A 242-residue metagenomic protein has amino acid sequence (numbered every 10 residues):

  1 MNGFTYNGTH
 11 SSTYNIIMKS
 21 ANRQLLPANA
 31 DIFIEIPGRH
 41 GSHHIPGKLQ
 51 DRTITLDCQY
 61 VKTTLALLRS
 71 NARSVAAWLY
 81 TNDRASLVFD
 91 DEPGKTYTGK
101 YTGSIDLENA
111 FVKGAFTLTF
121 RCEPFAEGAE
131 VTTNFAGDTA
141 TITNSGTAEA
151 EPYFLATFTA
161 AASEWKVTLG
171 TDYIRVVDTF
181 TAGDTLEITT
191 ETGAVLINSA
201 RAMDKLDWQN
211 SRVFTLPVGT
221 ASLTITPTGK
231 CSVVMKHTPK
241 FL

Functional and structural regions predicted by a protein language model:
M1-T53, P93-D106: Solvent-exposed edge beta-strands and adjacent loop segments that serve as assembly or binding interfaces
G3-F4, T63, A72: Extracellular/secreted glycoprotein ectodomains characterized by long, lumenal stretches of O-glycosylated
R39-A66, V112-F125, A221: Oligomerization/assembly interface segments of phage tail-like spikes and tubes
K48-R52, L79-T81, A110-G114, G146-A150 (+2 more regions): Solvent-exposed loop and beta-edge segments used for protein-protein assembly and interaction
D57-Q59, V88, K100, T119-R121 (+2 more regions): Residue-level recognition of well-ordered beta-strand positions that form the cores of beta-sheet-rich folds across
R69-Y80: Short amphipathic alpha-helices in soluble, non-transmembrane regions that often serve as interface/regulatory elements
T81-E127: Short beta-strand and beta-hairpin "edge-sheet" elements
A126-L242: Intrinsically disordered, low-complexity segments enriched in serine, threonine, and glycine
